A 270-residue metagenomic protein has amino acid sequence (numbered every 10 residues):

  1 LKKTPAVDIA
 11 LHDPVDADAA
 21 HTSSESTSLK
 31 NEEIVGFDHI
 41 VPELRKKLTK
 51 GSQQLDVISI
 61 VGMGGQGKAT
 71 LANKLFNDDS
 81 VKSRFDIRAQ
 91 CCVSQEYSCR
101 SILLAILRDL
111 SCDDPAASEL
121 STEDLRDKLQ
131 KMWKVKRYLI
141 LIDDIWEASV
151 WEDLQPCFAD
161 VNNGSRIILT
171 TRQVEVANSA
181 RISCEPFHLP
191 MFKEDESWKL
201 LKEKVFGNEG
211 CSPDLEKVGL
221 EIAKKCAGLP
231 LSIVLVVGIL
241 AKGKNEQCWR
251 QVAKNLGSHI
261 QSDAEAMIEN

Functional and structural regions predicted by a protein language model:
L1-N270: Intracellular innate-immunity NLR/STAND receptor architecture
